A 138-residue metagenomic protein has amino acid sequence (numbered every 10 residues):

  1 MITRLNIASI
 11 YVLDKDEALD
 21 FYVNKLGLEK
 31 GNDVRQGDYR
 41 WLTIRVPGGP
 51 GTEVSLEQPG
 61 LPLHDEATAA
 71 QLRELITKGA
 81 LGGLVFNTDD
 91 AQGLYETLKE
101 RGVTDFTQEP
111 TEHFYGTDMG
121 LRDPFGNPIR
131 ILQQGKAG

Functional and structural regions predicted by a protein language model:
M1-I7, E29-F86, G93-P124, Q133-G138: Vicinal oxygen chelate
S9-Y11: A conserved hydrophobic helix/loop-capping motif in glycosyltransferases and polysaccharide synthases
E17-A18, G93: Short Gly/charged-rich anion-binding patches and loops
A18-V23, L98, G126: Conserved active-site tyrosine of GNAT-family acetyltransferases
